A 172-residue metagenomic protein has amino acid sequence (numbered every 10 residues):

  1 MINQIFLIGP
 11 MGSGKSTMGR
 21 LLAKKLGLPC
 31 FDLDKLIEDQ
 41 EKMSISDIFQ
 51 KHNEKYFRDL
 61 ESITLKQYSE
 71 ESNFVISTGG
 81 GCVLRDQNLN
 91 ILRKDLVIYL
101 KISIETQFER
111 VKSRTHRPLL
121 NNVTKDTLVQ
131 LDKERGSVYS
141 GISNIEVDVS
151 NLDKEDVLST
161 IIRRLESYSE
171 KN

Functional and structural regions predicted by a protein language model:
L7: Hydrophobic anchor at the beta1->P-loop junction of P-loop NTPases
P10: P-loop (Walker A) phosphate-binding loop of NTP-binding proteins
G14: Conserved glycine(s) of the Walker
T17, L21, K25, G136-N172: NTP-dependent small-molecule kinase module
L33-C82, D86-N90, R117, K125: ATP-dependent small-molecule kinase phosphotransfer cores that center on conserved nucleotide phosphate-binding segments
G80-C82, S103-E105, L152: Short glycine-rich anion-binding loops that position phosphate/pyrophosphate groups of nucleotides and phosphorylated
I91-R114, V147: Conserved phosphate-donor/acceptor-positioning beta-strand/loop module used by diverse small-molecule
T106-R110, T115-Q130, E134-I142: Replace "adjacent to P-loop NTPase cores in ATP/GTP-dependent enzymes" with "adjacent to NTP-binding cores
